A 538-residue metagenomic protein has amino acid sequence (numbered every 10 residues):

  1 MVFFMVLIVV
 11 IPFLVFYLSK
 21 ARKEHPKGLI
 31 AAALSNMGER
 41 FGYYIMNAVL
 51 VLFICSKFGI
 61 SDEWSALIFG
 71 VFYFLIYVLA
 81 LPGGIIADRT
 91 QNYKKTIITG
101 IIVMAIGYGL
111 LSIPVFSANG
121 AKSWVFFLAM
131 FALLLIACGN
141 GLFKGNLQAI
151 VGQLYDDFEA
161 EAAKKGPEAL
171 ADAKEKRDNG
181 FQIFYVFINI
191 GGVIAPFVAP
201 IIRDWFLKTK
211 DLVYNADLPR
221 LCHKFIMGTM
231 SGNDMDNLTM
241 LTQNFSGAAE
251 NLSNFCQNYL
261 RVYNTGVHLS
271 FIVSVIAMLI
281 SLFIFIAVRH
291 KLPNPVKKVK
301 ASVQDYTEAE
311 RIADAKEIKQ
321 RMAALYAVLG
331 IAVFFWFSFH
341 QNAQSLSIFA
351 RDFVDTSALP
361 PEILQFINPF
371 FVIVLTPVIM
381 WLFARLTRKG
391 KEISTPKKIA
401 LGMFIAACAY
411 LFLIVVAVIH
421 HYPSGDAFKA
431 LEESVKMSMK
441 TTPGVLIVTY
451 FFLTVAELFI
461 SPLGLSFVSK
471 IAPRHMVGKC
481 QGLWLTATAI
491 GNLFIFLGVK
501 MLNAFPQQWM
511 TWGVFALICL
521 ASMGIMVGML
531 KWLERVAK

Functional and structural regions predicted by a protein language model:
M1-A31, D156-E161, E168-D178, F187 (+7 more regions): Intracellular loop-helix junctions on the cytosolic face of multi-pass helical membrane proteins
K23-Y73, A327, W336-F349: Helix-loop boundary and gating motifs at the non-cytosolic
A33, M37, G107, G120-N146 (+1 more regions): Hydrophobic core of transmembrane alpha-helices in multi-pass small-molecule transporters, especially MFS/SLC-type
A48, L81-P82, I113, I190-W205 (+2 more regions): A gly/Pro-rich, aromatic-decorated transmembrane alpha-helix motif that marks the paired, flexible gating helices
G59-F74, F127, K176-Q182, L346 (+7 more regions): Loop-to-transmembrane helix entry
L67-R89, V193-A195, F366-F383: Central cavity-lining transmembrane alpha-helices of secondary-active solute carriers, predominantly the Major
R89-M104, R385-F404: Cytoplasmic membrane-interface "Motif A"-like loop-to-helix N-cap segments of 12-TM Major Facilitator Superfamily
T99-S123, M403-V435: C-terminal ends and interior cores of transmembrane alpha-helices in multi-pass membrane transporters/permeases
